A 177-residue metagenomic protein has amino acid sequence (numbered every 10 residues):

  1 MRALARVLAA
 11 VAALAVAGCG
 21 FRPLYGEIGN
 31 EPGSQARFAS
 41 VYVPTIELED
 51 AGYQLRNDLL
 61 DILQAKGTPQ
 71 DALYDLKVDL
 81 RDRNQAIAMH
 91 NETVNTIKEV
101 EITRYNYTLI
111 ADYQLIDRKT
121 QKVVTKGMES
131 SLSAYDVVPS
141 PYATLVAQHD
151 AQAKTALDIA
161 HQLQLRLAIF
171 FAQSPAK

Functional and structural regions predicted by a protein language model:
R2-V11, G18-L60, Q64-A65, A172-K177: A structural "domain/chain start" motif
A12-G20, E49-R56, L80-N91, T103-N106: Short linear motifs at secondary-structure transitions and domain/linker junctions
V16, A36-A39, D50, D75-L76 (+3 more regions): A general, composition-driven signal for non-globular sequence regions
L24-S34, G127-V138: Mobile beta-alpha loop/short-helix "lid" or hinge segments that flank ligand
K66-L73, K77-M128, A134-D150, K154: Surface-exposed short loop/turn segments
K119, A143-K177: C-terminal/domain-edge helix-coil "capping" segments
